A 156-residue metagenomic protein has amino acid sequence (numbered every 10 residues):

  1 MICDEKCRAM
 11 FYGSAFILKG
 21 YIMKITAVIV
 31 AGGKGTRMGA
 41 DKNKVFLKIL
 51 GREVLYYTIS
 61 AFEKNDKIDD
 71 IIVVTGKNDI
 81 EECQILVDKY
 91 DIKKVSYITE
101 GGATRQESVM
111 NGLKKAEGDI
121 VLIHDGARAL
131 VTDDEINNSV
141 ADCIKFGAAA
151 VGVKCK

Functional and structural regions predicted by a protein language model:
F11-Y12, F16, Y21: Aromatic (phenylalanine/tyrosine) cluster motif
G13, I49, I98-T99: Hydrophobic residues at beta-strand termini and immediately following loops that shape nucleotide-binding pockets
G20, Y56-G118: Conserved N-terminal catalytic core of the sugar/cofactor nucleotidyltransferase
K24-I80: N-terminal glycine-rich phosphate-binding loop and ensuing alpha1 helix
K42-V45, L86-K89, L113-K114, E135-N138: Short, glycine/charged-enriched secondary-structure capping and boundary segments
F46, I98, A148-A150: Conserved beta-strand scaffold positions in the cores of enzyme catalytic domains, especially in NTP/NDP-utilizing
T104-K156: Conserved beta-loop-beta/alpha segment of the NTase-like Rossmann-fold superfamily that binds/positions NTPs
